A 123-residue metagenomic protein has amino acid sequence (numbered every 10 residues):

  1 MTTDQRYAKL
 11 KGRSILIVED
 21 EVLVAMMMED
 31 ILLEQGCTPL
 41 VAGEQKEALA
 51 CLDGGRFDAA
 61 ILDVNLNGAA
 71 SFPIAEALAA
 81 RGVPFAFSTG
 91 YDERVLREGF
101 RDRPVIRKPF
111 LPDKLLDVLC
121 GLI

Functional and structural regions predicted by a protein language model:
M1-S14, R97, L111-I123: Non-catalytic signal-transmission and effector/linker regions of two-component phosphorelay proteins
E19: Conserved acidic carboxylate
M26-D30: Charged docking surfaces used in two-component/phosphorelay signaling
G36-E44, C51: Short hydrophobic/Thr-rich beta-strand motif most characteristic of the beta2 strand and flanking loop of CheY-like
D63: Active-site residues of response regulator receiver
N67: The feature encodes the CheY-like receiver
K108: A Lys-centered signature of the CheY-like receiver
